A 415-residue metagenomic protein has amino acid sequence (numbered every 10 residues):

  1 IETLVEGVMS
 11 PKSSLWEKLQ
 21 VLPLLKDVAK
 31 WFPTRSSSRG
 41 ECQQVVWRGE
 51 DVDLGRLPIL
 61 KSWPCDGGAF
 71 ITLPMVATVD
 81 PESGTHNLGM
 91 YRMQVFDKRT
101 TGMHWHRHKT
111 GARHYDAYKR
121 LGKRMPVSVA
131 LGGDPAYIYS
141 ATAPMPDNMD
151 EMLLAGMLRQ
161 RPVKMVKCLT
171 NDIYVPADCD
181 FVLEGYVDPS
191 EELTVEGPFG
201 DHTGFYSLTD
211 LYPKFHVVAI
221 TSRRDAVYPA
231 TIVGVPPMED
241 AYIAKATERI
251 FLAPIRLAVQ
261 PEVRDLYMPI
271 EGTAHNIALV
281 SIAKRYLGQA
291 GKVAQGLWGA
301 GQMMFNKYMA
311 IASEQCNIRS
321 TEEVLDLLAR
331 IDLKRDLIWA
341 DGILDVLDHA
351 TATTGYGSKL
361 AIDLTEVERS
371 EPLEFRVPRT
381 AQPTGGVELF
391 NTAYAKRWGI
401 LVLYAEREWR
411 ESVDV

Functional and structural regions predicted by a protein language model:
I1-V415: Extended, highly charged
